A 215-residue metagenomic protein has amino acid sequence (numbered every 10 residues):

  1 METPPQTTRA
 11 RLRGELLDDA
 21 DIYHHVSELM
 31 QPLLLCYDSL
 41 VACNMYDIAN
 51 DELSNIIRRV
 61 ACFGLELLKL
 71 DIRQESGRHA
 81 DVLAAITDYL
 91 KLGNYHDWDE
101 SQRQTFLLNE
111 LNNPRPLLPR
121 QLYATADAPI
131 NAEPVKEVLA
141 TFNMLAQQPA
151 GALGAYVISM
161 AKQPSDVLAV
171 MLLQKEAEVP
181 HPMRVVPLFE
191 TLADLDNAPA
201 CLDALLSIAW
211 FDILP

Functional and structural regions predicted by a protein language model:
M1-Q147: Extended, charge-enriched "interface" segments that sit outside catalytic cores
D38, I57-V60, K69-D71, P114-P215: Conserved alpha/beta-domain cores
